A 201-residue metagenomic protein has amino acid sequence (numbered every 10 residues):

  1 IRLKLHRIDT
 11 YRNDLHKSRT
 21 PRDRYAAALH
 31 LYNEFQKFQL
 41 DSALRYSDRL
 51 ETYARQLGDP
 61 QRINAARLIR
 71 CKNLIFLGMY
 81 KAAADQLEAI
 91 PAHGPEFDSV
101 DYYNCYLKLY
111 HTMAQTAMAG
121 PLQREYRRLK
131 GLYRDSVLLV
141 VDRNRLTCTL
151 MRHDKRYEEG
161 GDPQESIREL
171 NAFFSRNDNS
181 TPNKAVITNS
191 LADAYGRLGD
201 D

Functional and structural regions predicted by a protein language model:
I1-D201: A "functional boundary" signal
